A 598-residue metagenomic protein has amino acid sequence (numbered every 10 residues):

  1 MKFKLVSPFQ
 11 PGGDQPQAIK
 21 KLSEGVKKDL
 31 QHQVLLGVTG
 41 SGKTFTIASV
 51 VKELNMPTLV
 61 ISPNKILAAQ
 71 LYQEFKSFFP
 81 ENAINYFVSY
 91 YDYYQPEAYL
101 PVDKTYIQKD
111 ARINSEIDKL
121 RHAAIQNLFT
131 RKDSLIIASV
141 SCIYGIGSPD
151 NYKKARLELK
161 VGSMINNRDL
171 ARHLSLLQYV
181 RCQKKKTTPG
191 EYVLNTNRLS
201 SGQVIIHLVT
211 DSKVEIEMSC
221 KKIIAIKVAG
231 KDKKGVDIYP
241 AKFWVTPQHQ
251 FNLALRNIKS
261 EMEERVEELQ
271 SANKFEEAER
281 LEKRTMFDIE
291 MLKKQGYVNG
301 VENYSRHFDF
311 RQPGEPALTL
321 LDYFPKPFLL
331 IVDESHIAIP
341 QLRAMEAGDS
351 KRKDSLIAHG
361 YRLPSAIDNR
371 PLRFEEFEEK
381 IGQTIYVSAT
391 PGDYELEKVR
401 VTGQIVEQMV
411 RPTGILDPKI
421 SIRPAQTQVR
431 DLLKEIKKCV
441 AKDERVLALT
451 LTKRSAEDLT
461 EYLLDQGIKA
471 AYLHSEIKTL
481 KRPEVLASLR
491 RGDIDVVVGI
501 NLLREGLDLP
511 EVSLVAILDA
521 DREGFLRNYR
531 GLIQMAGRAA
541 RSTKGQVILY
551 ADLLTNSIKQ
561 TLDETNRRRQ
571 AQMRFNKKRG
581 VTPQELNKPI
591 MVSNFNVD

Functional and structural regions predicted by a protein language model:
M1-D598: ASCE RecA-like P-loop NTPase motor cores that couple ATP hydrolysis to mechanical translocation on nucleic acids
